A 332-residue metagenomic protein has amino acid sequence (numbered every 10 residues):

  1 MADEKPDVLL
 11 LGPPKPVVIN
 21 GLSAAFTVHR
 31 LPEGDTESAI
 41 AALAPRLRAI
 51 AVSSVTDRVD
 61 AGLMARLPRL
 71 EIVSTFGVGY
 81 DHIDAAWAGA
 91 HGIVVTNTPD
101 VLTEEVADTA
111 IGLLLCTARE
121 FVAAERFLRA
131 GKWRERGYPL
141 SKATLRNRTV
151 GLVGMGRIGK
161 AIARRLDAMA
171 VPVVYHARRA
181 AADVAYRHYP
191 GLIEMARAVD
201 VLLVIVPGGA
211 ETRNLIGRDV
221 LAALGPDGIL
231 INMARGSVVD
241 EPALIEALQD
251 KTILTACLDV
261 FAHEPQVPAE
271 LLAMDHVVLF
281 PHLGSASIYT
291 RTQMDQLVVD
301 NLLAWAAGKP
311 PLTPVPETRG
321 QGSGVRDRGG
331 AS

Functional and structural regions predicted by a protein language model:
M1-I50, S54, A170, A306 (+2 more regions): N-terminal glycine-/charge-rich "phosphate-binding" loop or analogous flexible N-terminal tail
L11, S53, F76, I205-G208 (+1 more regions): Short, well-ordered coil/turn residues at beta-beta hairpins and beta-strand->alpha-helix junctions within
A41-P45, M64-L67, L145, M195-R197 (+2 more regions): A short, aliphatic-rich alpha-helical micro-motif
R48-R126: Phosphate/diphosphate ligand-binding glycine-rich loop within oxidoreductases
R58-D60, P172, R178-E270: Rossmann-like adenosine-cofactor binding region
H91, P99-T149, A161-R164, A168 (+1 more regions): Phosphate-binding beta-alpha-beta segment of Rossmann-like dinucleotide-binding domains, i.e., the NAD(P)
V95-T96, R218, D227-G320, S332: Rossmann-like dinucleotide-binding domain for NAD(H)/NADP(H)
M155-G156: Glycine-rich Rossmann-fold phosphate-binding loop(s) that bind the pyrophosphate of adenine dinucleotide cofactors
